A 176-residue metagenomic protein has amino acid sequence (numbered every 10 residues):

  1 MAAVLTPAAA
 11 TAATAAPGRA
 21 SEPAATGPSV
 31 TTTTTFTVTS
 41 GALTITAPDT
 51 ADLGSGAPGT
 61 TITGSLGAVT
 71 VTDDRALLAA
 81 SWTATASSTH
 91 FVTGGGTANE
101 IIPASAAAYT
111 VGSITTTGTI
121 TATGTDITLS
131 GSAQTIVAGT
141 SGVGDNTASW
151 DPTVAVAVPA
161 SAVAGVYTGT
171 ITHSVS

Functional and structural regions predicted by a protein language model:
M1-A2: Sec-dependent N-terminal signal peptides
L5-P7, A12-S176: Signature of Gram-negative chaperone-usher
